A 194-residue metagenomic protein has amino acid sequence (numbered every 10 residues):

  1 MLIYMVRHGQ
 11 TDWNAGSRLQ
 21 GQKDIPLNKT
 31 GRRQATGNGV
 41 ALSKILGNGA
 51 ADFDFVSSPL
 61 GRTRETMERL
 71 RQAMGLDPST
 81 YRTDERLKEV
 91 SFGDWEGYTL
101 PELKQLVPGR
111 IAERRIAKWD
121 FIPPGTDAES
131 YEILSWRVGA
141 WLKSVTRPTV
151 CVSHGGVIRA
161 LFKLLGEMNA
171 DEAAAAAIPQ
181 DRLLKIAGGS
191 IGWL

Functional and structural regions predicted by a protein language model:
M1-Y4, D54: Extreme N-terminal starter segment of soluble prokaryotic enzymes
I3, T146-V152: Residue-level preference for the first positions of well-ordered beta-strands
G9, S57-L60, R86, S153-V157: Short, well-ordered beta-to-alpha junction loops that form the rim of enzyme active sites and present histidine/acidic
Q10-L76, L106: Active-site-proximal alpha-helix that buttresses catalytic centers in soluble enzyme cores
D12, R62-R64, E89-V90, V157-A160: Short, active-site-adjacent cap segments at secondary-structure transitions
A73-R137, A187: Phosphate-handling substructures
G139-R147, I186: Alpha-helix C-terminal capping segments
M168-L194: Domain-level recognition of soluble alpha/beta enzyme cores, biased toward histidine phosphatases/phosphomutases
